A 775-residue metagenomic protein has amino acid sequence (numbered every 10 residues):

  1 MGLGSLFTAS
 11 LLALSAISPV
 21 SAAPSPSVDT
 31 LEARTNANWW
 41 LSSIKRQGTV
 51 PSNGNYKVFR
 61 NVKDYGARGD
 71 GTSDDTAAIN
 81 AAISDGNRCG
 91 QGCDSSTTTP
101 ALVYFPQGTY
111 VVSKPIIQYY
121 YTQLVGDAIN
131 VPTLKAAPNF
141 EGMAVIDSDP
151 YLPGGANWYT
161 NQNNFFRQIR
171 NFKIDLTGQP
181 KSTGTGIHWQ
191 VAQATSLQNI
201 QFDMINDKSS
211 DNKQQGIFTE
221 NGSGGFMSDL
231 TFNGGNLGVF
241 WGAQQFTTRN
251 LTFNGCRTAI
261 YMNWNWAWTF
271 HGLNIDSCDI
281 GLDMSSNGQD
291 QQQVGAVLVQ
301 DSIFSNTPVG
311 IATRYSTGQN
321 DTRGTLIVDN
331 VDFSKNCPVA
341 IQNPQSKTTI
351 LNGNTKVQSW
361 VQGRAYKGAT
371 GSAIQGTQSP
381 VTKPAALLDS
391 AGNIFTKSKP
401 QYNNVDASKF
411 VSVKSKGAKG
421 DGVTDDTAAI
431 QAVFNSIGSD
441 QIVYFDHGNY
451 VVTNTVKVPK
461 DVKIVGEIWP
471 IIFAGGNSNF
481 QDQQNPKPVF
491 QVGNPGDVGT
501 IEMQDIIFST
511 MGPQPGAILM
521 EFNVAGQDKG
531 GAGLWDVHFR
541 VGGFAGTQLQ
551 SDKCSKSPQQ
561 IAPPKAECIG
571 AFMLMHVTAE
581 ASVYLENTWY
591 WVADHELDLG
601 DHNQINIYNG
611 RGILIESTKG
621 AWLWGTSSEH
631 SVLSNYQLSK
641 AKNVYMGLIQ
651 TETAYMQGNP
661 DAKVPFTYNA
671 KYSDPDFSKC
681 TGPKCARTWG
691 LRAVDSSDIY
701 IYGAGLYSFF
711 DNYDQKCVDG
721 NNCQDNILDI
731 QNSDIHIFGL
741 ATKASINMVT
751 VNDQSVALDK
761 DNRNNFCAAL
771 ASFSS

Functional and structural regions predicted by a protein language model:
G2-L102, P115-I117, D127-G186, Q190-N199 (+18 more regions): Extracellular "leader-to-stem" segments immediately downstream of a signal peptide or signal-anchor in secreted/lumenal
F105-T109, Y121, H447-G448, D461 (+2 more regions): Tight coil/turn sites that cap or link beta-strands
Y119-D127, V452-P470, S634-N635, S639-L648: Classical protein tyrosine phosphatase
A259, G281, V632-S634: A donor-sugar binding/catalytic signature common to diverse glycosyltransferases and related nucleotide-sugar
D421-S436, N449-P459, K463-E467, E616: Glycine-rich phosphate/ribose-binding loops and adjacent secondary-structure elements that form binding surfaces
G620, G625-G647, T653-A654: Long, well-ordered mid-to-C-terminal structural blocks that present hydrophobic/aromatic surfaces
N643, G647-A654, K663-A686, R692-Y702 (+2 more regions): Long, distal/terminal scaffolding or interaction modules with repetitive or compositionally biased sequence
G705, V718, D725-N732, H736 (+1 more regions): Long, ordered, helix-rich scaffold segments
